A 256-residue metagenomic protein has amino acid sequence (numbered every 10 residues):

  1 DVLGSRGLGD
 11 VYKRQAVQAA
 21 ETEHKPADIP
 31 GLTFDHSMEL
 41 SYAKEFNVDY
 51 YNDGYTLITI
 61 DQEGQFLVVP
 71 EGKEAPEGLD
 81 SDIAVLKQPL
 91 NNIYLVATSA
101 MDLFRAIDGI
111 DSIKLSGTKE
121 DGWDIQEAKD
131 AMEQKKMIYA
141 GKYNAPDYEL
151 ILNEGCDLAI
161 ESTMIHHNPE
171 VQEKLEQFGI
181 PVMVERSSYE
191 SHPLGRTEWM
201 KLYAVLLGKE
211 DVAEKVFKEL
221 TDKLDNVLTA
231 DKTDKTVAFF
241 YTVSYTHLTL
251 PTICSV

Functional and structural regions predicted by a protein language model:
D1-Y12, H247-V256: Single conserved hydrophobic/aromatic residue that forms the stacking wall/gate of nucleotide- or nucleobase-binding
G7, G109, F178-G179: Short, structured coil segments at secondary-structure junctions
A16-M101, V212-A238: Bacterial Sec-exported substrate-binding components of ABC uptake systems
T56-I60, Q65-L152, L158-I165: A short, structured surface patch at a secondary-structure boundary
N92, K136, E149, N153-Y245: Extracytoplasmic substrate-binding proteins
A106, L206, T249, I253: Active-site catalytic microenvironments for nucleophilic, acid-base chemistry
